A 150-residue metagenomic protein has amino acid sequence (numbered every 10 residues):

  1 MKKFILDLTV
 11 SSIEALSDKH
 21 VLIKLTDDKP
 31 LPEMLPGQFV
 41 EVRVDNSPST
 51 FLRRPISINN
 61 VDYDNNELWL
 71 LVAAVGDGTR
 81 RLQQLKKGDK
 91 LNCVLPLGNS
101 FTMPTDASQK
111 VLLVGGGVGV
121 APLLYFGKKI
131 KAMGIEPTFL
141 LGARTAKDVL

Functional and structural regions predicted by a protein language model:
K2-D89, R144: Ferredoxin-reductase
D77-L150: FNR/FR-type flavoprotein reductase catalytic core
